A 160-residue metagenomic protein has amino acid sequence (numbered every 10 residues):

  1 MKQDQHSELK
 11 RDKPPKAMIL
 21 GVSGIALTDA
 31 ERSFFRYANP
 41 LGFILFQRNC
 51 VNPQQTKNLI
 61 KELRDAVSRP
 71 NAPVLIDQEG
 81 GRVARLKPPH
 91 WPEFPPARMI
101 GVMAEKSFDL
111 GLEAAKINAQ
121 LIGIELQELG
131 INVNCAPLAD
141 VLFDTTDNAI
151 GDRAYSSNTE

Functional and structural regions predicted by a protein language model:
K2-L27: Boundary/entry segment of secreted carbohydrate-active catalytic domains
Q5-H6, D29-R32, K61: A generic local structural motif
L9-R11, R32-R36, R64, P73: Short secondary-structure boundary/capping segments within folded domains
K16, D29-R32, C135: N-proximal short alpha-helices
A26-I44: N-terminal glycine-rich anion-binding loops that anchor highly charged ligand groups
N39-E160: Enzymes and membrane/adaptor proteins characterized by extended Gly/Ser/Thr/Asp/Glu-rich, aromatic-dotted
